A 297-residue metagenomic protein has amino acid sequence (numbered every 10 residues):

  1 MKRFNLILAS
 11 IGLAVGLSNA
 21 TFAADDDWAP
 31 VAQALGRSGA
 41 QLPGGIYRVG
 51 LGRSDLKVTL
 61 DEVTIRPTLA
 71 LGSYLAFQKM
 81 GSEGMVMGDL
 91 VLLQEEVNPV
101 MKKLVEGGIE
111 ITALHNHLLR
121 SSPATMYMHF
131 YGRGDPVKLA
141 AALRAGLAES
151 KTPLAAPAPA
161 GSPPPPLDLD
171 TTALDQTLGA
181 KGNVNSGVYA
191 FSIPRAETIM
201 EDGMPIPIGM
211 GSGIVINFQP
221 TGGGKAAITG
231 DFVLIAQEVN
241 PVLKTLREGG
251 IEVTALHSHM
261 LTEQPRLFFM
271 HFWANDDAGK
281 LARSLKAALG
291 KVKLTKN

Functional and structural regions predicted by a protein language model:
M1-F4: Positively charged n-region of N-terminal signal peptides that target proteins for export
L8-S18: Bacterial N-terminal signal peptides
A20-D25: Boundary at the C-terminal end of the N-terminal hydrophobic targeting segment
A32-L51: N-terminal targeting signals for Sec/Tat export/insertion, comprising classic cleavable signal peptides
L60-A76, E197-G222, L256: Intrinsic, low-complexity N-terminal interaction/targeting segments
R66-T68, Q94-L119, G209-G211, A236-L261: Extended intrinsically disordered, low-complexity coil regions enriched in Ser, Thr, Gly, Ala and often Pro
K79-M87, T221-T229: Acidic/histidine-rich, surface-exposed loop or edge segments in extracytoplasmic proteins
Q94-T112, S122-P164, A274-T295: Hydrophobic, ordered structural segments
